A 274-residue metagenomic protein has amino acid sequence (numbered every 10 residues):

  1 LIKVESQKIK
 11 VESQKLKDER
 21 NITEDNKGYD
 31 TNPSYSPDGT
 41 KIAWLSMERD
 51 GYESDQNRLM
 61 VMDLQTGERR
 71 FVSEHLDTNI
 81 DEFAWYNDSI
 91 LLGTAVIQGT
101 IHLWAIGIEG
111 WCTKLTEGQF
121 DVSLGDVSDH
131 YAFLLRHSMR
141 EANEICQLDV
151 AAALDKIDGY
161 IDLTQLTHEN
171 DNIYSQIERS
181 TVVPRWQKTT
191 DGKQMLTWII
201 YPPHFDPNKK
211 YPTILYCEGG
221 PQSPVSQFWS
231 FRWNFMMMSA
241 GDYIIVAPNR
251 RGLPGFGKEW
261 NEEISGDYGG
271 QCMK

Functional and structural regions predicted by a protein language model:
L1, N21-T31, L45-M60, F71-D81 (+5 more regions): A flexible loop/linker signature enriched in serine peptidases of the S9 family
V4-E5, K17, D63-G67, I106-W111 (+1 more regions): Short loop/turn segments that connect beta-strands within beta-propeller blades
D18-N21, G67-F71, W111-T113, L154-D155 (+2 more regions): Predominantly a core beta-strand signature of beta-propeller blades across repeat-based propeller domains
P37-D38, Y86-D88, V127-D129: Residue-level detector of Asp-centered blade-edge/turn motifs that repeat once per structural unit in beta-propeller
G39-A43, I90-L92, A132: Hydrophobic beta-strand positions that form the internal "hydrophobic ladder" of WD40/Gbeta-like beta-propeller blades
S123-K274: Serine-hydrolase catalytic core recognition
